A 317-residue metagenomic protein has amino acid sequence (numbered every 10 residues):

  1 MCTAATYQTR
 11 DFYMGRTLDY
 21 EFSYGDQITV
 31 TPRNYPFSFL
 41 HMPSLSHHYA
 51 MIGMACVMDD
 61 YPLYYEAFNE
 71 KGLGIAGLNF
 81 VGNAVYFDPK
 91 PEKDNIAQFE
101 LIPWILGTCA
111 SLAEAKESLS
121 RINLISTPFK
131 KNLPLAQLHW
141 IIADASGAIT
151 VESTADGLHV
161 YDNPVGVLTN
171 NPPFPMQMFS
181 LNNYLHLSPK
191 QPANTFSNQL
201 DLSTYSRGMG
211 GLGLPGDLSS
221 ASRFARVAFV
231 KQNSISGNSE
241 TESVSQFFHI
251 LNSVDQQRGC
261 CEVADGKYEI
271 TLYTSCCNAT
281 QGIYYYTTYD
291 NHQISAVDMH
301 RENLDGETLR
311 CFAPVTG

Functional and structural regions predicted by a protein language model:
M1-K93, S126, C311-G317: A contiguous strand-loop segment
M1-Y13, S118, P128-K130, L135-A136 (+2 more regions): C-terminus-biased signal that marks the final domain/tail of proteins
Y20-F22, V81-N83, D156-H159, D290-I294: Short, surface-exposed beta-strand-loop junctions and turns on beta-sheet-rich folds
S23-V30, V85-P89, V160-V165, N171-P172 (+1 more regions): A short, polar/proline- and glycine-enriched secondary-structure boundary/capping micro-motif
E66, K71-L73, I102, A136-W140 (+1 more regions): Generic beta-strand structural signal
P91, I96, I122-F174: Acidic/His-rich structured neighborhood in mature extracellular/periplasmic domains
E92-P128, E240-F248: Proteins synthesized as precursors that undergo proteolytic processing into mature forms
